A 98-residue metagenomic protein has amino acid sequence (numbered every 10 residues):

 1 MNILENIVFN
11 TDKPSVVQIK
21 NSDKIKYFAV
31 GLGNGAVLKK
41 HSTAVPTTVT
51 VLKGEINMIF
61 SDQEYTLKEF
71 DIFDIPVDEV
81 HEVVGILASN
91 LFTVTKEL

Functional and structural regions predicted by a protein language model:
M1-K24, I59: A short, N-terminal "cap"/entry segment at the start of jelly-roll beta-barrel domains of the cupin/DSBH fold
K24-I25, N34-G35, K53-E55, L98: Short, charged/polar surface micro-motifs in flexible loops or helix N-caps
K26-T43, V77: Conserved short histidine dyad/triad with adjacent acidic residue
A29, T48, D62-T66: Short, surface-exposed secondary-structure edge patches
V45-N57, S61: Glycine- and acidic-residue-biased ligand/ion/polar-headgroup-sensing regions
D62-V77: Short acidic-glycine-tyrosine-enriched beta hairpin
V77-L98: Ligand-binding loop in jelly-roll beta-barrel domains
